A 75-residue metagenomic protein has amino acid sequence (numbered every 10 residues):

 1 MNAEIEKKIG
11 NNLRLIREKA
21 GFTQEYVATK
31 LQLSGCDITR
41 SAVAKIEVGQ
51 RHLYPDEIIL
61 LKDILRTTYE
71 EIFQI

Functional and structural regions predicted by a protein language model:
M1-K19: A short, Lys/Arg-rich alpha-helix, primarily the initiator
N12, A42-K45, E71: Residue-level recognition of specific faces of alpha-helices
L13, Q24, R40, P55-I58: Helix-turn-helix DNA-binding elements, focusing on the entry/boundary residues of the two helices that contact DNA
E18, Q32-L33, V48-Q50, I59: Residue-level detection of the helix-turn-helix DNA-binding "recognition helix"
G21-K45: Short alpha-helical DNA-recognition segment
Q50-E71: DNA major-groove recognition helix of helix-turn-helix/homeodomain DNA-binding modules
Q74-I75: Phosphate-coordinating loops and pocket residues in cytosolic domains that bind phosphorylated ligands
